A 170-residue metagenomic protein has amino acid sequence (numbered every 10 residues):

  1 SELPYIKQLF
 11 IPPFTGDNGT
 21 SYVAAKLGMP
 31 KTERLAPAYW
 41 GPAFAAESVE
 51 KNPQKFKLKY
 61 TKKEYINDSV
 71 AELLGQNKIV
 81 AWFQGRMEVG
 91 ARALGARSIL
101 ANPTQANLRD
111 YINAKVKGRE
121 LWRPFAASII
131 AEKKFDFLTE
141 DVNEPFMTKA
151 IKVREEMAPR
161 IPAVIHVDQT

Functional and structural regions predicted by a protein language model:
E2-T170: Flexible beta->alpha loop and helix N-cap segments adjacent to enzyme active/binding sites
